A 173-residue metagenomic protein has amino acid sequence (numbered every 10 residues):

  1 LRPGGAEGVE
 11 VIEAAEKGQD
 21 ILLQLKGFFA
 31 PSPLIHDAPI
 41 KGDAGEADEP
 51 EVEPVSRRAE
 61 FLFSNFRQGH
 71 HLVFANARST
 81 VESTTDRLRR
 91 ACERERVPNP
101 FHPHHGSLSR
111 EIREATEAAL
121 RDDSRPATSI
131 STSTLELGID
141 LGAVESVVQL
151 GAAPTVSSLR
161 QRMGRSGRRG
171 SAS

Functional and structural regions predicted by a protein language model:
L1-V81: Conserved interdomain linker/interface between the two RecA-like ATPase lobes of SF2 helicase motors
P3-A6, E16-G18, F63-R67, E93-V97 (+3 more regions): Conserved catalytic network of the ASCE P-loop NTPase/AAA+ motor domain
E7-A14, C92-E111: Conserved RecA-like helicase motor-core motifs
S64-N65, H71, E111-E114, S157: ASCE RecA-like P-loop NTPase motor cores that couple ATP hydrolysis to mechanical translocation on nucleic acids
R78-P100: Conserved helicase motor "Helicase C" RecA-like lobe of SF1/SF2 P-loop NTPases
S83, F101-T132: Conserved helicase ATPase core of P-loop NTP-dependent helicases/translocases
R110, D123-P126, L150-S173: Conserved segment of the helicase C-terminal RecA-like domain
I130, L135-A152: A short beta-strand element within the Helicase C-terminal
